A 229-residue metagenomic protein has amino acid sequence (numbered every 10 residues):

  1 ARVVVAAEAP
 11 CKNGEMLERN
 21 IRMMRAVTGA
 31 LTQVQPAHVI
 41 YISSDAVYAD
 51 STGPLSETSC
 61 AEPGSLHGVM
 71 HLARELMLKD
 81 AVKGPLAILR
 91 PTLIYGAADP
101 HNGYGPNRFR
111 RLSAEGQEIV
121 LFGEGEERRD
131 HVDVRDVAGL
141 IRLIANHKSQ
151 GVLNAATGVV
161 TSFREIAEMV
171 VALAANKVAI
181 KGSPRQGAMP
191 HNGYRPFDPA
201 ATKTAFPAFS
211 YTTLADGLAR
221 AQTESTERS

Functional and structural regions predicted by a protein language model:
A1-R22: NAD(P)H-binding glycine-rich loop region in Rossmannoid oxidoreductase-like domains and their noncatalytic homologs
A7, I40-S44, G64, R90-T92 (+1 more regions): Active-site beta-alpha turn of Rossmann-fold NAD(P)-dependent dehydrogenases/reductases
E8-C11, S44-V47, L93-D99, E126 (+1 more regions): Active-site proximal helix/loop that lines the substrate pocket of Rossmann-like NAD(P)-dependent oxidoreductase domains
M23, V27-L31, M77-L78, L140 (+1 more regions): Hydrophobic positions on the long internal alpha-helix of Rossmann-like NAD(P)-dependent oxidoreductase domains
R25-L66: Conserved Rossmann-fold NAD(P)-dependent oxidoreductase catalytic core, especially the SDR/UDP-sugar
L66, M70-A73: Active-site helix of classical SDR
L76-R128, V134: NAD(P)-dependent short-chain dehydrogenase/reductase
Q117, F122-G125, R129-S229: C-terminal substrate-binding subdomain of Rossmann-fold SDR/epimerase-dehydratase oxidoreductases
